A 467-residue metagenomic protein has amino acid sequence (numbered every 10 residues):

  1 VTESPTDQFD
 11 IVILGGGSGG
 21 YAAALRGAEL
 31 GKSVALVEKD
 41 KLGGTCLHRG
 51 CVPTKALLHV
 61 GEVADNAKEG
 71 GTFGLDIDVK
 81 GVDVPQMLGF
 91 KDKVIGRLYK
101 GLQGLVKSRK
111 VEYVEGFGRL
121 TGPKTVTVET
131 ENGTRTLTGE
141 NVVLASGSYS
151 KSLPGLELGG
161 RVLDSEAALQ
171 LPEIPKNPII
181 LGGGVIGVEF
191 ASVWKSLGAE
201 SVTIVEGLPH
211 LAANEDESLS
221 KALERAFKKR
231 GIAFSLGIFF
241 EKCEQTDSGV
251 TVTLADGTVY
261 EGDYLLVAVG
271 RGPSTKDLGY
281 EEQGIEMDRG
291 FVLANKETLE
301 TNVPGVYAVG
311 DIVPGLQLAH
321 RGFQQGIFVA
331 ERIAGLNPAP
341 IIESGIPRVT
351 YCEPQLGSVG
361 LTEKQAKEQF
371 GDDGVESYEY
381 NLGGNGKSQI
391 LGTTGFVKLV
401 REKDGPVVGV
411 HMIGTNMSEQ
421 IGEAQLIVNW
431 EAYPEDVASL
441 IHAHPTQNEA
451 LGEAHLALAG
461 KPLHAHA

Functional and structural regions predicted by a protein language model:
T2-F9, L25-K32, V37-I174, E200-T203 (+6 more regions): Glycine-rich flavin
S4-G17, I174-G184: Beta1/beta-strand and adjacent pyrophosphate-binding region of the FAD-binding site in flavoprotein oxidoreductases
V12-L14, G118, T136-G147, I180-L181 (+3 more regions): Short hydrophobic core segments
L14-G19, A28-D40, T45, V52 (+4 more regions): Flexible, glycine-rich terminal cap/loop adjacent to redox cofactors in electron-transfer oxidoreductases
G20, G187-V188: N-terminal Rossmann-fold NAD(P) dinucleotide-binding loop
A24, A28, A191, K195-S196: Gly/Ala-rich phosphate-binding loop of Rossmann-like dinucleotide-binding domains, activating on the conserved
G159-I174, V259-I333, N337, E423 (+1 more regions): FAD-site-proximal beta/loop scaffold in flavoenzymes
